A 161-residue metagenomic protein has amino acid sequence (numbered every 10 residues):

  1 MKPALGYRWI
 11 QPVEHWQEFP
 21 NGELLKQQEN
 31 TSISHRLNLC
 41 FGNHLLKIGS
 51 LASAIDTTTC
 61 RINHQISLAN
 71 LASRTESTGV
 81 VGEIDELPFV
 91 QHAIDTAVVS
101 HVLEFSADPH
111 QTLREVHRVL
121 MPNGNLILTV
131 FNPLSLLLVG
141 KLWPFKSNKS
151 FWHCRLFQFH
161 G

Functional and structural regions predicted by a protein language model:
M1-N38: Class I SAM-dependent methyltransferase Rossmann-like catalytic core, especially the SAM/SAH-binding loop
T31-L87: Class I SAM-dependent methyltransferase SAM/SAH-binding core
A97-V98: Hydrophobic beta-strand segment of the Class I
H101-D108, V119: A short His-aromatic
H110-N125: A short glycine-rich, Lys/Arg-flanked "PGG" loop and its adjoining helix->strand segment in the class I
V116, S150-G161: Short, intrinsically disordered, charge-balanced linker/junction segments flanking boundaries in proteins
N125-R155: Conserved class I S-adenosyl-L-methionine
